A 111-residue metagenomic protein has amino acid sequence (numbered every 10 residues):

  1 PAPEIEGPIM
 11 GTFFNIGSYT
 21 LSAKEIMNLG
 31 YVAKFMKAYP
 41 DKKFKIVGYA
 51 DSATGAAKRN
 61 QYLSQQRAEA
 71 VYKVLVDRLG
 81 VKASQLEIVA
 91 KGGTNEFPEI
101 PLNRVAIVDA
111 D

Functional and structural regions predicted by a protein language model:
P1-K43, D77, S84, E99-I107 (+1 more regions): Periplasmic peptidoglycan-binding/tethering modules of Gram-negative envelope proteins
K24-I26, Y49-D111: Periplasmic OmpA-like peptidoglycan-binding domain that tethers envelope proteins to the cell wall
